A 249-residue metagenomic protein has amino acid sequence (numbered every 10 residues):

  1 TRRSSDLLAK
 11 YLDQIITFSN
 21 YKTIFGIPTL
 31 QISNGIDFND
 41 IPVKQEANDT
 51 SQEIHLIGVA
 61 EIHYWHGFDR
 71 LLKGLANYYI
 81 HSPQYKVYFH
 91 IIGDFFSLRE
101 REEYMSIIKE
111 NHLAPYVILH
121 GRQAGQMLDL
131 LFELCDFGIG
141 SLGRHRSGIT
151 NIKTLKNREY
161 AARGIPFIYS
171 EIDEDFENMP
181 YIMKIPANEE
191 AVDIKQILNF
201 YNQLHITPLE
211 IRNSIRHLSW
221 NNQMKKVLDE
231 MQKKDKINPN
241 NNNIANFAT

Functional and structural regions predicted by a protein language model:
T1-S4: Short, small-residue-biased leader/transition segments that mark boundaries at the very start of proteins
Y21, G35: Carbohydrate-associated surface elements
N48-H66, L72-L75, F89-H90: Conserved donor-binding/catalytic core segment of Leloir-type glycosyltransferases
V59-Y64, F95-F96, Q123: Short donor-sugar binding/catalytic loops of nucleotide-sugar-dependent glycosyltransferases, especially enzymes
H66, A124-L130, G138-E159, I168-M179: Nucleotide-sugar-dependent
G93, R101-L130, F137: Nucleotide-activated donor-binding/catalytic signature segment of Leloir-type glycosyltransferases, i.e., the conserved
F176-N199: Change "using UDP/GDP/dTDP sugars" to "using nucleotide sugars
E189-V192, N199-N240: A charged, aromatic-enriched C-terminal amphipathic alpha-helix characteristic of glycosyltransferases across folds
